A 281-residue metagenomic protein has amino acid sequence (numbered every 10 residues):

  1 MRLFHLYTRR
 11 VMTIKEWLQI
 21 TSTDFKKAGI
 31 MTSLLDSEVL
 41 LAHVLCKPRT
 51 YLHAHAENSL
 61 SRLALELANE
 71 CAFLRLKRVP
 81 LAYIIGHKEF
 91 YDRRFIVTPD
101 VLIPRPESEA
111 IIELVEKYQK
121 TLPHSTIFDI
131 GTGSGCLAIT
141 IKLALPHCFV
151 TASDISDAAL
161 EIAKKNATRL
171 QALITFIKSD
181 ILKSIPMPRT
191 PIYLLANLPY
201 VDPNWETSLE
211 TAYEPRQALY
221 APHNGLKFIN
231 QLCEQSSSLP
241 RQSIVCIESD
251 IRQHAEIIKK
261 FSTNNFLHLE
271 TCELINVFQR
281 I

Functional and structural regions predicted by a protein language model:
R2-L45, Y51-H53, E57-L60: Non-catalytic accessory regions of SAM-dependent methyltransferases
F25, Q119, A167, S236 (+1 more regions): Conserved hydrophobic residues forming the short capping helix/wall of the S-adenosyl-L-methionine
H43-K117: Conserved AdoMet
R93, S125, C148, I174 (+2 more regions): A structural micro-motif
E107-T207: Conserved SAM/SAH cofactor-binding pocket of Class I
K164-K165, E206-E210, C233, I258-K260: Short amphipathic alpha-helical segments
L198-F228: Mobile active-site "lid"/loop adjacent to the S-adenosyl-L-methionine
N224-R280: Conserved Class I SAM-dependent methyltransferase catalytic core
